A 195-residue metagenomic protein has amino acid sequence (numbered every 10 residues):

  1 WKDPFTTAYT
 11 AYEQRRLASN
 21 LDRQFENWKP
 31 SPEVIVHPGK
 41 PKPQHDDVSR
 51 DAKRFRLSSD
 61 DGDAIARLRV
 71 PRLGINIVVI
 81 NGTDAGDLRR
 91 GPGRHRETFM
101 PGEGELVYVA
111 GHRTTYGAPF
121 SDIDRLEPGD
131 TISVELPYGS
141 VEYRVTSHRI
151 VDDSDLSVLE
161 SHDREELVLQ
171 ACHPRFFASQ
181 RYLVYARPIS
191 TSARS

Functional and structural regions predicted by a protein language model:
W1-S195: Solvent-exposed, non-transmembrane regions of membrane-associated and secreted proteins
